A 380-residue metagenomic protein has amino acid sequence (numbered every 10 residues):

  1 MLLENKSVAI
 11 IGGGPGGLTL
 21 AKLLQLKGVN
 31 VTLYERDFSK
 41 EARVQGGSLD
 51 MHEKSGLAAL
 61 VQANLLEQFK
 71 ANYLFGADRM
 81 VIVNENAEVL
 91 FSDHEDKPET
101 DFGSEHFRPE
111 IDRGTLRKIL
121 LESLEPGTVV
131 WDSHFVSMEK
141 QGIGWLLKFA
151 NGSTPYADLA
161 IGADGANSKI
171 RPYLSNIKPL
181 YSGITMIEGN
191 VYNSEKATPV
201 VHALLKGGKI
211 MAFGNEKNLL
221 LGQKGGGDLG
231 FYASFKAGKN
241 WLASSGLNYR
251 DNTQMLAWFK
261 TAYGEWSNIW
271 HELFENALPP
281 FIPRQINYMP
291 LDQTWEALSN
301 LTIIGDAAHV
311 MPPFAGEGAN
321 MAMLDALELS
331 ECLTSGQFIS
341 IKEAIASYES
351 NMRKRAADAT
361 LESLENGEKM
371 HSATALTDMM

Functional and structural regions predicted by a protein language model:
M1-V8, L23-Q25, D50-S194, N240-A243 (+1 more regions): Conserved N-terminal helical subregion
A9-L26, N30, Y34-D37, I161-G162 (+4 more regions): Conserved mid-domain beta->alpha element of the FAD-binding
E41, I143-L146, A212-F213, I282-L291: Short gly/ser/thr-rich secondary-structure transition/capping motifs
E41-A42, I170-R171, M311-P313: Conserved protein kinase catalytic core
V89-H94, E99-R108, D112-R113, A150-S153 (+1 more regions): Conserved FAD/dinucleotide-binding core of flavoprotein oxidoreductases
Y156, D228, S299-N300: Conserved catalytic motifs of the protein kinase core domain
N167-S168, M186-E188, K217-L220, A308-H309: Histidine-centered metal-chelating micro-motifs
N366-M380: C-terminal domain-closing interface element
